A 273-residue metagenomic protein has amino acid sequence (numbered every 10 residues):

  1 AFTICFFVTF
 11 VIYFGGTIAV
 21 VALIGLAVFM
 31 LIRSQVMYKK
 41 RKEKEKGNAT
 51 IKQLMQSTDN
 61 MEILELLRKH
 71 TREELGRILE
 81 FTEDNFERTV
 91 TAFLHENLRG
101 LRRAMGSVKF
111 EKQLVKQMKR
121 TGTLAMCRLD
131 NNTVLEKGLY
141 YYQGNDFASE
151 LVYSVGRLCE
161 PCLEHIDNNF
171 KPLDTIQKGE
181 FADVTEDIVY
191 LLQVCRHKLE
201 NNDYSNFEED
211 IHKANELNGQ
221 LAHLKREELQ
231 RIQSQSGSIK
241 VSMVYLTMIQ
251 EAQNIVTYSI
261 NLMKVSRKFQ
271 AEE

Functional and structural regions predicted by a protein language model:
A1-F2, F6, F10-I18, A27-E273: Cytosolic, long alpha-helical scaffolding segments
V21: Hard-cation-handling environments
